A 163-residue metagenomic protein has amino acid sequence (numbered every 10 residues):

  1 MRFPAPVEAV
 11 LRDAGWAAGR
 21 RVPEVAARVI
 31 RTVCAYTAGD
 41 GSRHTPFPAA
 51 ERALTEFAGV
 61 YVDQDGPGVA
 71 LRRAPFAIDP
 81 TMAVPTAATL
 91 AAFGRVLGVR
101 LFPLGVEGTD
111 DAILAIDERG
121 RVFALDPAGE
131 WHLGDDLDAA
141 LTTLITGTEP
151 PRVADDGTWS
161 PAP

Functional and structural regions predicted by a protein language model:
M1-D111, T158-P163: A surface-exposed partner-binding patch
G94-L97, D126, E130-L133: Short capping loops/turns at secondary-structure boundaries
A112-L114, L133: Short active-site-adjacent structural elements
I116-R119: Short acidic-glycine loop/turn motifs at beta-strand connectors
V122-A124: Short, compact, well-ordered microdomains
G129-T158: Compact, glycine/acidic-enriched structural inserts
